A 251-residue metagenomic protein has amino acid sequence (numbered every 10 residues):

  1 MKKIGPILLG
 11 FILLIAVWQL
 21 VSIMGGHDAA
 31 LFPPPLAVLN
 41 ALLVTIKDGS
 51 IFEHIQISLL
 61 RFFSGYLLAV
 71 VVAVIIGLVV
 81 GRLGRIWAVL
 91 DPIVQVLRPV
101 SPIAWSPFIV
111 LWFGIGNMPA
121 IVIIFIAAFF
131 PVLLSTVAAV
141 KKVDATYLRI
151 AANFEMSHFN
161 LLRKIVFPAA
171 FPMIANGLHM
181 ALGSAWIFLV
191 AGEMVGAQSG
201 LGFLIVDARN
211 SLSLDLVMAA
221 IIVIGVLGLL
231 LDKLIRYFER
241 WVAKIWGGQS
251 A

Functional and structural regions predicted by a protein language model:
G5, L9, L13-V17, F52 (+5 more regions): Hydrophobic alpha-helical transmembrane segments of multipass integral membrane proteins, especially permease/channel
M24-L67: Periplasmic/extracellular loop-to-transmembrane helix junction in inner-membrane transport proteins
E53-R61, L111-V132, A175, L216-A220: Loop-to-helix entry region at the N-terminal start of transmembrane alpha-helices in multi-pass membrane transporters
V72, I76, L97-P102, I123-V137 (+4 more regions): Faces of alpha-helical transmembrane segments in polytopic inner-membrane proteins
I75-L111, L134-K141, R149: Cytoplasmic-entry segments and transmembrane alpha-helices of multi-pass inner-membrane transporters
G84, K141, N176, M218-A251: C-terminal transmembrane helix and the adjacent membrane-cytosol boundary/short C-terminal tail of inner/organellar
V122, I126, H158-A191, I224: Transmembrane alpha-helices
V140-T146, I150-A170, N210: Short helix-to-coil transition segments within interhelical loops that connect adjacent transmembrane helices
